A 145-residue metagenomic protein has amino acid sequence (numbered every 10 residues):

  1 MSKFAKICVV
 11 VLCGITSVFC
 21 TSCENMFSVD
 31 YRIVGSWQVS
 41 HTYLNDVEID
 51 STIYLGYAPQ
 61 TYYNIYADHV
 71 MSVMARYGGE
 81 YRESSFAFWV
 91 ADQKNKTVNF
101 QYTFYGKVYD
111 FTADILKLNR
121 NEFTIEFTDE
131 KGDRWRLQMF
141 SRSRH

Functional and structural regions predicted by a protein language model:
M1-V9: Bacterial N-terminal signal peptides that target proteins for export
L12-I15: Repetitive helical segments and hydrophobic/amphipathic motifs
V18-S22: C-terminal motif of bacterial Sec signal peptides marking the signal peptidase cleavage site
E24-S85, Q93-H145: Lipid interaction determinants
